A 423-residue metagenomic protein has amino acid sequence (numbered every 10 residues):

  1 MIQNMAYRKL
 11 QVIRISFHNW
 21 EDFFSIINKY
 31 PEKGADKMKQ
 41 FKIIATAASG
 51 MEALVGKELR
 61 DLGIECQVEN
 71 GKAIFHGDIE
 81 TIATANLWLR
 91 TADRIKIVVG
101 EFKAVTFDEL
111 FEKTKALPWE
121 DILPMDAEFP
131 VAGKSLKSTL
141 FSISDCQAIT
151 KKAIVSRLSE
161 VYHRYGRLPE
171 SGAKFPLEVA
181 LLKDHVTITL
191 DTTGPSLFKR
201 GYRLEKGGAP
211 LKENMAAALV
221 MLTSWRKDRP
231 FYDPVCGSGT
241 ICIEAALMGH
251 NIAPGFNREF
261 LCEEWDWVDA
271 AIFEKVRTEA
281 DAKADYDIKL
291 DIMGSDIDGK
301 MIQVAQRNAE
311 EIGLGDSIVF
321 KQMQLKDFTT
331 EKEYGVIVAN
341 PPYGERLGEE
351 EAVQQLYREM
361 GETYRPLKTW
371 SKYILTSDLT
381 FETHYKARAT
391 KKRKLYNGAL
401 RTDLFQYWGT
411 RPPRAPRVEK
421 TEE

Functional and structural regions predicted by a protein language model:
H18-K37: Short, Lys/Arg-enriched N-terminal segments with co-localized hydrophobic residues within the first ~10-30 amino acids
K39-A173, E423: Non-catalytic nucleic-acid substrate-recognition regions in nucleic-acid-modifying enzymes
F41-M51, V55, G77, T81-T84 (+4 more regions): S-adenosyl-L-methionine
L136-T139, S196, P342-R346: A short, flexible beta-alpha/helix-coil linker loop
L211-T329, E345-R346, E350-A352: Conserved S-adenosyl-L-methionine
Q324-E423: C-terminal catalytic and target-recognition region of SAM-dependent MTase-like enzymes, primarily methyltransferases
